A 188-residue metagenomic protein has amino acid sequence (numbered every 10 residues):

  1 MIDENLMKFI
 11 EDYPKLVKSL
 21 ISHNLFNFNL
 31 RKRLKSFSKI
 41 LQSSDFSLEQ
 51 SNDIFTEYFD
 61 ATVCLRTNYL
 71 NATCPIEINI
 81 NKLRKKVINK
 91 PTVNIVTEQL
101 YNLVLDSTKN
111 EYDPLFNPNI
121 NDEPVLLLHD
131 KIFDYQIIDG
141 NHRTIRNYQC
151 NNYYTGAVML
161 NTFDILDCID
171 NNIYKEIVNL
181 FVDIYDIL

Functional and structural regions predicted by a protein language model:
I2-L65, Y69-Q136, Y148-Q149: Short alpha-helix boundary/capping and kink motifs at helix termini
I78-N81, Y153, L160, D170: A generic "cationic amphipathic patch" detector
E123-V125, Y154-A157: Hydrophobic beta-strand segments of well-ordered beta-sheets in folded domains
D130-I132, M159-I165: Short beta-alpha junction loops
F133-D139, G156-A157: Short, well-ordered strand-loop elements centered on a beta-strand within folded domains, enriched for acidic residues
Y135, I145-N147, L166-C168: Short active-site-adjacent structural elements
N141-G156: Short active-site loop/helix that positions an aromatic residue
F163-L188: Amphipathic, charge-rich alpha-helical segments that serve as recognition/docking helices
